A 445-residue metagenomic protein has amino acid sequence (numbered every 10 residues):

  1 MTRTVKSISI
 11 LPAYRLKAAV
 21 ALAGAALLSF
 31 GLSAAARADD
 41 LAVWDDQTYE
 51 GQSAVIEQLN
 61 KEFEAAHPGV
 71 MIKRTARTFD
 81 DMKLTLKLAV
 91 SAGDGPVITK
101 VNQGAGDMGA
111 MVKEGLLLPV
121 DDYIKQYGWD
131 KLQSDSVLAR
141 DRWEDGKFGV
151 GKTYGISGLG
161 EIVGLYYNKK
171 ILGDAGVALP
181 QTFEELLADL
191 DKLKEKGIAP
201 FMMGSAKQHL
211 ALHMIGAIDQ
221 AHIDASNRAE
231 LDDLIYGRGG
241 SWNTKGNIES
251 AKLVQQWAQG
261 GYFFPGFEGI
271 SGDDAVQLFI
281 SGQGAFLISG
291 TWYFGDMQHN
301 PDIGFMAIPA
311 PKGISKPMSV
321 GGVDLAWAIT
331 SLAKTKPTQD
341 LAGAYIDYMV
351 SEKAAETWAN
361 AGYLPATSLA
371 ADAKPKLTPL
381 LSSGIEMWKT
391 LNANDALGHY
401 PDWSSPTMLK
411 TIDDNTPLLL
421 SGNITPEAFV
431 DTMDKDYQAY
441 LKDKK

Functional and structural regions predicted by a protein language model:
A23-A25, A36-L116, K125-L132, L179 (+5 more regions): Conserved N-terminal structural module of periplasmic/extracytoplasmic solute-binding proteins
D46, H213, I218-A221, E249-L341: Extracytoplasmic/periplasmic substrate-binding proteins
K61, A65, A92, G151 (+5 more regions): Extracytoplasmic/periplasmic substrate-recognition and gating elements
A105-V163, H213-M214, F305-M306: Hinge/lid segment of periplasmic solute-binding proteins
D121-D135, A221-E249, H299, A310-S319 (+1 more regions): Short, solvent-exposed loop/beta-turn-alpha elements that line the ligand-binding surface or hinge of extracytoplasmic
D145-G158, V163, L187-G239, G284: Extracytoplasmic/periplasmic solute-binding protein
L190-L193, D232-F267: Glycine-centered hinge/linker elements that transmit conformational signals in sensory and ligand-binding systems
L364-A371, G384-Q438: C-terminal capping/gating helix-and-loop segments adjacent to ligand/active sites or protein-protein/ligand interfaces
